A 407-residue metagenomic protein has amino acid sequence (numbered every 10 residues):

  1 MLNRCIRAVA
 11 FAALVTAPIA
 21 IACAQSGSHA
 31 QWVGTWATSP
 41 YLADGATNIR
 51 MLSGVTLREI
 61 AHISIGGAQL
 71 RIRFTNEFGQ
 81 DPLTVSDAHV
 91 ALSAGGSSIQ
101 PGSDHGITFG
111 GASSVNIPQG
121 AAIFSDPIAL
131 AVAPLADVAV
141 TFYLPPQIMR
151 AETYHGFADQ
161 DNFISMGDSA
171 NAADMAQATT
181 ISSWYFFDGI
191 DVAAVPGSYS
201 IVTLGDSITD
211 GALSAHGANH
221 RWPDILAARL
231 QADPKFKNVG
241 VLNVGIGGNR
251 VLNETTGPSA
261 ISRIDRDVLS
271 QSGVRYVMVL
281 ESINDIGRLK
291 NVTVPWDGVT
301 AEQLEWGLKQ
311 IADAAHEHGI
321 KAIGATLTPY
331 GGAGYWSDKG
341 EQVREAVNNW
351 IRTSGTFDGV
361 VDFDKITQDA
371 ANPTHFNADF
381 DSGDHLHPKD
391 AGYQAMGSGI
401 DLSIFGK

Functional and structural regions predicted by a protein language model:
M1-A10: Bacterial N-terminal signal peptides that target proteins for export
L2, A22-L204, S214-G217, K235 (+1 more regions): N-terminal secretory targeting modules
V9-P18: Bacterial N-terminal signal peptides
R71, S200-G205, T209, V239-G245 (+4 more regions): Structural recognition of the beta-strand scaffold that forms the well-ordered cores of secreted hydrolase catalytic
Y185, P223-L230, T256-S272, W306-Q310: Alpha-helical scaffolding within the catalytic cores of extracellular/periplasmic polymer-degrading hydrolases
G211-D224: Glycine- and acidic-residue-enriched helix-capping/strand-helix junction motifs
S214, I246-E302: Oxyanion-hole/transition-state-stabilizing segment in secreted/luminal serine hydrolases and related acyltransferases
I261, G287-L289, L327-K407: Catalytic His-Asp segment of secreted/periplasmic serine-dependent ester chemistry enzymes
